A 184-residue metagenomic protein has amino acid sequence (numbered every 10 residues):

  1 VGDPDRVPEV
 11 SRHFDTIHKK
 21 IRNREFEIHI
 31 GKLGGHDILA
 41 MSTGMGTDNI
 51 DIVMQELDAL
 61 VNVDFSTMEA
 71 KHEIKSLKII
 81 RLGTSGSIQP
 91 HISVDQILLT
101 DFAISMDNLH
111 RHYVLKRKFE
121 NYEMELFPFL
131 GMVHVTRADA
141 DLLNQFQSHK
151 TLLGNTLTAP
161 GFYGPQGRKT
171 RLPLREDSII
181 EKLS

Functional and structural regions predicted by a protein language model:
V1-H134: Metabolite-binding pocket within alpha/beta catalytic cores that recognizes anionic/polar moieties
N121-S184: Active-site rim beta-loop-alpha module in soluble metabolic enzymes
